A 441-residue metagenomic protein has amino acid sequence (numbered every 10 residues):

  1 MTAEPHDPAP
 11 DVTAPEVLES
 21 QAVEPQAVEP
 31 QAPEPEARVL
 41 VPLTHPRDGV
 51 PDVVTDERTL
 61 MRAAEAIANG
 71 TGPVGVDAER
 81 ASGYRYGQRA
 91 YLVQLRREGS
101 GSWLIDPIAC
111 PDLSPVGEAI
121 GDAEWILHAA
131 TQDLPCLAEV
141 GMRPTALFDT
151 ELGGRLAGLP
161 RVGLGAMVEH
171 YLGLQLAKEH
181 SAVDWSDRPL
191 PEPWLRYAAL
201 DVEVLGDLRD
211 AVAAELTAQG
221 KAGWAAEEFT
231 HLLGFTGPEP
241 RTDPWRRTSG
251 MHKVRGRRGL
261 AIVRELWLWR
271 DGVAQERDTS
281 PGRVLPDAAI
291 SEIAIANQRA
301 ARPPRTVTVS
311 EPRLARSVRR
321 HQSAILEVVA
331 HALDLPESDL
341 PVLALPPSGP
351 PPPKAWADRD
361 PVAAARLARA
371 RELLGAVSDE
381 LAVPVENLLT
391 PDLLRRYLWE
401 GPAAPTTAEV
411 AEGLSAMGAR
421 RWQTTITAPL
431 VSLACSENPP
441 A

Functional and structural regions predicted by a protein language model:
M1-P15, P30-V74, A78: N-terminal accessory regions of nucleic-acid-interacting proteins
A3-E4, E192, L208, V212-A441: Accessory DNA-binding and partner-docking regions appended to nucleic-acid-acting proteins, especially the terminal
E36, I105-P107, C136-V140, E179-S181 (+4 more regions): Short hydrophobic/aromatic-rich motifs at helix boundaries and adjacent loops
V41-T44, D112-S114, P144-T145, R270 (+1 more regions): A short alpha-helix capping/helix-coil boundary motif
P46, E139-V140, A177, A182 (+4 more regions): Short, functionally important structural connectors and interaction interfaces within domains
P51-V76, R80-E215: Conserved DEDDh/DEDDy metal-dependent 3′-5′ exonuclease domain
